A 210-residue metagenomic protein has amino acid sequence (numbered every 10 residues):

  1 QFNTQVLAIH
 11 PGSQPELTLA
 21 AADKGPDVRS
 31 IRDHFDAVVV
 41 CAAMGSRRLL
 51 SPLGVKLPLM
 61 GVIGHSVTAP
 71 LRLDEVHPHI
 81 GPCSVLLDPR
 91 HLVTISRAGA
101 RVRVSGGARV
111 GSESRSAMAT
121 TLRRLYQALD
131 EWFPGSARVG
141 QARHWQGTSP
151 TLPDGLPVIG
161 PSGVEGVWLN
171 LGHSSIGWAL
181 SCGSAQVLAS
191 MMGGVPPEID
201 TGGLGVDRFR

Functional and structural regions predicted by a protein language model:
Q1, L49, S184-A185: PAPS/PAP-binding and catalytic site of the sulfotransferase fold
Q1, V39, W168-N170: Hydrophobic/aromatic beta-strand patches that form the interior of the parallel beta-sheet core in alpha/beta enzyme
Q1-R29, D33: Helical element adjacent to the flavin cofactor pocket in flavoenzyme catalytic cores
N3, G140-R143, D200-V206: Beta-strand segments within the central parallel beta-sheet cores of soluble alpha/beta enzyme folds
V6-H10, Q14, D33-E165: Active-site substrate-recognition segment that forms the wall of the catalytic cavity or substrate channel
H10, G25-V28, G111-S114, G177-W178: A short local loop/turn or secondary-structure capping micro-motif enriched for an aromatic residue
S13, L156, P161-R210: C-terminal lid/capping helical subdomain adjacent to the catalytic/cofactor pocket in oxidative enzymes
D23-I31, H91, E165, I176: Short acidic/polar mixed-charge low-complexity motifs
